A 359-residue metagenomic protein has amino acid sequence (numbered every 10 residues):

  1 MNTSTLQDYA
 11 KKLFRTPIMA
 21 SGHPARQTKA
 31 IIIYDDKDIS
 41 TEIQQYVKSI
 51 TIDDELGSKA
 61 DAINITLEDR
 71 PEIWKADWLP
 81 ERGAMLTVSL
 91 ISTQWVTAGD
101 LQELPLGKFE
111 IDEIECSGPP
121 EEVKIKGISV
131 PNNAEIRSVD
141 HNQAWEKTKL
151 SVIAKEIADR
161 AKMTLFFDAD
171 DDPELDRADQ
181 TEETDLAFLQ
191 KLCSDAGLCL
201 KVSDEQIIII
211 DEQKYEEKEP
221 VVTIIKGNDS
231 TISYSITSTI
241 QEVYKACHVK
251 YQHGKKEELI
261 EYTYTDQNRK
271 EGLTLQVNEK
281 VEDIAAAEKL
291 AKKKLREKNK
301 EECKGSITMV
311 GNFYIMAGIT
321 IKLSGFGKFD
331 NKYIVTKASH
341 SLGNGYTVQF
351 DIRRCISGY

Functional and structural regions predicted by a protein language model:
M1-N132: Assembly/oligomerization scaffold segments
N2, E122-I125, S129-N133, A169-I232: Short beta-strand-centered interaction patches in the first periplasmic/extracellular domains of large envelope
A10-Y46, D168, Q252-A285: Extended boundary segments
T51-E81, D229-Y359: An acidic/polar, Gly/Ser/Thr-rich interaction patch typically located in mid-to-C-terminal regions of proteins
N64-T66, G127, H141-F166, Q180-S203 (+2 more regions): Amphipathic, non-transmembrane alpha-helical segments in extracytoplasmic/periplasmic proteins
D100-C116, Q213-E216, I334-Y346: Short, compositionally biased
E122-R137, Y346-Y359: Short solvent-exposed strand/turn elements
